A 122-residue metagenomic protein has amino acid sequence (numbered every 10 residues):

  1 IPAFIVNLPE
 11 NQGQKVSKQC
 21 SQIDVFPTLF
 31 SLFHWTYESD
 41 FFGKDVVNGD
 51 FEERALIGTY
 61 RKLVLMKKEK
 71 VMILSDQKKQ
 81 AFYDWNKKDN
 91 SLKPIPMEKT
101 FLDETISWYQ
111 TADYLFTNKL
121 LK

Functional and structural regions predicted by a protein language model:
I1-K122: Solvent-exposed soluble domains appended to multi-pass membrane proteins
